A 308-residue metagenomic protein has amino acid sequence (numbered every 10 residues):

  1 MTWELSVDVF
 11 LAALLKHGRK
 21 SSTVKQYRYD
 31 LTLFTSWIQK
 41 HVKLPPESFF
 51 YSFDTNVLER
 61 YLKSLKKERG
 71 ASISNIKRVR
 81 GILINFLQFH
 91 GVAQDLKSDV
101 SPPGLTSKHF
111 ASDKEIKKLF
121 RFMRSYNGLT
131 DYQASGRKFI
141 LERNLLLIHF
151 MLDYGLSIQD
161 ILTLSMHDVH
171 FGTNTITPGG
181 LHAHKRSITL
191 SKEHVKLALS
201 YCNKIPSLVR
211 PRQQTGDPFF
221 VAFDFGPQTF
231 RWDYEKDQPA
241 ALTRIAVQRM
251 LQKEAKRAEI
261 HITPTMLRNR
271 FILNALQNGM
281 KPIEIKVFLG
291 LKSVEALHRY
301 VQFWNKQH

Functional and structural regions predicted by a protein language model:
M1-S36, K40-H308: Conserved catalytic core of the tyrosine transesterase superfamily
